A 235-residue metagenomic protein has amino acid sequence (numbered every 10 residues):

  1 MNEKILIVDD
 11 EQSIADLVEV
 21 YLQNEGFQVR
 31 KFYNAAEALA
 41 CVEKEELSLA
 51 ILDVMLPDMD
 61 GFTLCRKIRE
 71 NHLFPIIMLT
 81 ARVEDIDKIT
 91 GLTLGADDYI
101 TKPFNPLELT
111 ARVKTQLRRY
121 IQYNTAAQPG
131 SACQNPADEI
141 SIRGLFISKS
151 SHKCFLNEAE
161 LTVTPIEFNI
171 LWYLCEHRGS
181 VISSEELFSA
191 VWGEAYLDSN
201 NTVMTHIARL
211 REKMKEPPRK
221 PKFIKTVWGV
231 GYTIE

Functional and structural regions predicted by a protein language model:
N2, E46-S48, N71-I76, L197: His-Asp phosphorelay/catalytic-motif detector in bacterial-type signaling
K4, T115-F168, W172-G179, E185: Short, Lys/Arg-enriched segments at the junction into DNA-binding effector domains of transcriptional regulators
D16-N24: Charged docking surfaces used in two-component/phosphorelay signaling
G26-N34, C41: Short hydrophobic/Thr-rich beta-strand motif most characteristic of the beta2 strand and flanking loop of CheY-like
Y33-N34, D60-T63, D87: Acidic catalytic/metal-coordinating carboxylates
E46-I51, L56: Active-site beta3 strand of CheY-like receiver
R66, E70, P75-S141: Basic, amphipathic DNA-recognition helix from helix-turn-helix-like DNA-binding domains
K153-K222, V227-V230: Positively charged, aromatic-enriched patches within helix-turn-helix-type DNA-binding elements, predominantly
